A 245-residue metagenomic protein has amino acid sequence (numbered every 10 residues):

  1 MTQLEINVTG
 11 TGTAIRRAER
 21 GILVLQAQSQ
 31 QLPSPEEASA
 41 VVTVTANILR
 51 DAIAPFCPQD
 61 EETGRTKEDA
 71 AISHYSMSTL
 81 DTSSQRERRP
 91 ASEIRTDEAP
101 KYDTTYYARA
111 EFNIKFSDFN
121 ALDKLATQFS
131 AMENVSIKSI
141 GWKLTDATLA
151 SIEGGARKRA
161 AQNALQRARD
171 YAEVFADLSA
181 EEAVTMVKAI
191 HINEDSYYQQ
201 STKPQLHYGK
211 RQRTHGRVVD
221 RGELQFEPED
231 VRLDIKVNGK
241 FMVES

Functional and structural regions predicted by a protein language model:
M1-S245: Short, charge-dense linear interaction motifs
